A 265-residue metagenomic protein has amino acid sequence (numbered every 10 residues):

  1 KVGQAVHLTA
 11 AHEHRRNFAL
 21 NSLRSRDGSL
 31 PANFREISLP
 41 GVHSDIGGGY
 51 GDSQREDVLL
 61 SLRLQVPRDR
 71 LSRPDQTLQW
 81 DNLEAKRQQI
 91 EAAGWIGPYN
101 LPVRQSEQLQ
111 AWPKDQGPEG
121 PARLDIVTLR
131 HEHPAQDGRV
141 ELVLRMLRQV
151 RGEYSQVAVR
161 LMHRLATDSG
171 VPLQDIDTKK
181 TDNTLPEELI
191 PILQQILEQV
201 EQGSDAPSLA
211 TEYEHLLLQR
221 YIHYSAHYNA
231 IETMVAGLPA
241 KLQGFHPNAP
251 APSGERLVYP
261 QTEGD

Functional and structural regions predicted by a protein language model:
K1-D265: Active-site- or binding-pocket-proximal scaffold segments within functional domains
